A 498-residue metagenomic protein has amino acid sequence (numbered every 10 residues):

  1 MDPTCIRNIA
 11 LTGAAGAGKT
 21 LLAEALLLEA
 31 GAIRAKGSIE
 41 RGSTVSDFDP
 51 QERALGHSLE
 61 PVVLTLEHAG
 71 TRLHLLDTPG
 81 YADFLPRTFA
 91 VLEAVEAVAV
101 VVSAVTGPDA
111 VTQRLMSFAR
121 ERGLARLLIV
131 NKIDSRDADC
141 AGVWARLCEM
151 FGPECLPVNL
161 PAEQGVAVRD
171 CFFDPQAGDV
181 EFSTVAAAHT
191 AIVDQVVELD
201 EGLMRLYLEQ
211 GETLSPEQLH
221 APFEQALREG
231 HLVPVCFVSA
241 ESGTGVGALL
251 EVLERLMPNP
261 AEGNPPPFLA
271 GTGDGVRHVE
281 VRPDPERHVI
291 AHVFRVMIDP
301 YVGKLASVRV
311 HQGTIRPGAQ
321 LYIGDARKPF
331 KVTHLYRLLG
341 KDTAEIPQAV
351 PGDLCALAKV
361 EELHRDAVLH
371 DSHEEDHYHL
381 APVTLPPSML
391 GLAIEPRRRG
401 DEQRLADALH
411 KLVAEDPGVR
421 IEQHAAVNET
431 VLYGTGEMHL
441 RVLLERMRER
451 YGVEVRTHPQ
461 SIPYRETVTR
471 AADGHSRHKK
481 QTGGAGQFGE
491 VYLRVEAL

Functional and structural regions predicted by a protein language model:
M1-L498: Structural and coupling elements of P-loop NTPases
